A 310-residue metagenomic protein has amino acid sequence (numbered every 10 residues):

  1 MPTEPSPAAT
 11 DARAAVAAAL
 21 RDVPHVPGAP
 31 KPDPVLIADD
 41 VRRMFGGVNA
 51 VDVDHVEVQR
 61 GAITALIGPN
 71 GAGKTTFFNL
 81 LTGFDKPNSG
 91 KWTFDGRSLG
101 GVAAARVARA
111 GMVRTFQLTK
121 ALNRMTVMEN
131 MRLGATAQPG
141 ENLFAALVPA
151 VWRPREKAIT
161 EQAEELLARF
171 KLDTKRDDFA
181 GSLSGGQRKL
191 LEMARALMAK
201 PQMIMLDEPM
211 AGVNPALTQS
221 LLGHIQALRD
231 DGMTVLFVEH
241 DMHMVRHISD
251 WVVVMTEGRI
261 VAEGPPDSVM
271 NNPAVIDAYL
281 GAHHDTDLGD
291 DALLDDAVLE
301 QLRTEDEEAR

Functional and structural regions predicted by a protein language model:
M1-R42, H284-R310: ABC-family P-loop ATPase nucleotide-binding domain
I67-P69: The feature captures the beta-strand-to-loop junction immediately N-terminal to the Walker
T82: Helix-to-loop junction immediately C-terminal to a conserved catalytic motif
L143-K175, G223-Q226: Conserved ABC ATPase "signature" region
I204-E208: Catalytic Walker B motif of ABC-type/P-loop ATPase nucleotide-binding domains
V245-H247: A short, surface-exposed alpha-helical micro-motif characterized by mixed small hydrophobic and charged/polar residues
